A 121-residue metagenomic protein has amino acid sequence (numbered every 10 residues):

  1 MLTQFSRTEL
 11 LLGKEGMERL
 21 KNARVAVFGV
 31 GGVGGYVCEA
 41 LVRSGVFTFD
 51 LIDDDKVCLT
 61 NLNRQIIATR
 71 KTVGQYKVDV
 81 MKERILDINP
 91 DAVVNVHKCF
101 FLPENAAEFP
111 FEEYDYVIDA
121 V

Functional and structural regions predicted by a protein language model:
M1-A26: N-terminal charged helix/coil linker that caps or initiates catalytic domains
V27-G29, I52: Conserved N-terminal Rossmann-fold NAD(P)-binding element of oxidoreductases
V33-G34: Hydrophobic/small residue at the entry helix of a nucleotide-binding pocket
L41: Aromatic pocket-lining residues of Rossmann-like dinucleotide-binding sites
V46, L51-N89: Glycine-rich phosphate-binding loop and adjoining beta1-alpha1-beta2 segment of Rossmann-like nucleotide-binding folds
G74-V121: A structured beta-alpha segment of the ubiquitous adenosine-cofactor-binding alpha/beta core
